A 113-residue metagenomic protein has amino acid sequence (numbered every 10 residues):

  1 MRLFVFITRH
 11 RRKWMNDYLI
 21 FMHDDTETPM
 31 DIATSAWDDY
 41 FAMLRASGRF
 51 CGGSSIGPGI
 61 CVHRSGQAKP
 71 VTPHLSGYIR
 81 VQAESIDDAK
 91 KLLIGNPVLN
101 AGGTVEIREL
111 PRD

Functional and structural regions predicted by a protein language model:
F6, H10-D113: Conserved, structured core segments of small domains
